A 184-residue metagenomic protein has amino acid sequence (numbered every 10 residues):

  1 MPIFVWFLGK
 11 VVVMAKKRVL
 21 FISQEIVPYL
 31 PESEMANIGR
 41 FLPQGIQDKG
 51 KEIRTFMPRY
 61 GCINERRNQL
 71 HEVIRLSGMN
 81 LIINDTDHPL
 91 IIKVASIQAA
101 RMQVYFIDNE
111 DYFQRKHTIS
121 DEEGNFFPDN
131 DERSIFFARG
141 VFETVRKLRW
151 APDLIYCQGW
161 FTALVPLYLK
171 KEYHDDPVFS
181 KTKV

Functional and structural regions predicted by a protein language model:
P2-V13: Short, Lys/Arg-enriched N-terminal segments with co-localized hydrophobic residues within the first ~10-30 amino acids
A15-E32, M57-R59: Nucleotide-activated donor-dependent transferases that construct or modify glycoconjugates
L20, R54, L154-Y156: A structural signal for isolated positions on well-ordered beta-strands in alpha/beta enzyme cores
E25-I38, N64-R66: A short, glycine/small-residue-rich beta-strand->loop->alpha-helix junction that serves as a flexible
F41-K51: A short, Lys/Arg-enriched amphipathic alpha-helix followed by its capping loop at the start of a domain
K51-I53, V104, P152, V184: Hydrophobic anchor at the start of a short beta-strand that flanks the dinucleotide cofactor-binding loop
T55, R59-K147: A conserved catalytic-core segment of Leloir-type glycosyltransferases
D131-V184: Conserved nucleotide-sugar donor-interacting segment of glycosyltransferase catalytic cores, predominantly GT-B
